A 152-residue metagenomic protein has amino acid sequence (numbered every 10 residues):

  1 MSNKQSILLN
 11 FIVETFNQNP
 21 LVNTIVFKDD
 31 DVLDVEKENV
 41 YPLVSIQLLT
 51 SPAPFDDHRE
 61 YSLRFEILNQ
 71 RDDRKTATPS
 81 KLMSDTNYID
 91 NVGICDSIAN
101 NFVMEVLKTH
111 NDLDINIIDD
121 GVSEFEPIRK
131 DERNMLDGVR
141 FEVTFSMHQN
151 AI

Functional and structural regions predicted by a protein language model:
M1-H58, T109-D114, R133: Small/polar-rich, solvent-exposed N-terminal microdomains that initiate assembly or binding
N3-I7, D56-R59, N69-M104: Extracellular/virion structural assembly segments
I12, F16, V44, I67 (+4 more regions): Extended hydrophobic/Leu-rich segments
N23, K37-Y41, V92-S146: Acidic-leaning, charged glycine-interspersed low-complexity segments
D57-R74, M135-Q149: Oligomerization/assembly interface segments of phage tail-like spikes and tubes
